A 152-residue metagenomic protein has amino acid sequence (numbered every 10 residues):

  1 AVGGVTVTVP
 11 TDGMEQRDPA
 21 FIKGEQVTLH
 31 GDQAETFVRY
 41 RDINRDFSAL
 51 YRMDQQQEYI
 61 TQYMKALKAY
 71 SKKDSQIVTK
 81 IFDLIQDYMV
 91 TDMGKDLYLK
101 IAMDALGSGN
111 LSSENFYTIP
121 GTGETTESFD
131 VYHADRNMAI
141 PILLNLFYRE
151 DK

Functional and structural regions predicted by a protein language model:
A1-T8, R41, Q62-Y70, L84-D92 (+3 more regions): Structured segments of extracytoplasmic/periplasmic soluble domains in secreted or envelope-associated proteins
V2-I77: Flexible, polar/acidic helix-loop-strand segments at domain edges
G3-V5, E25, G31-A34, L67 (+5 more regions): Generic structural motif recognizing short loop/turn segments at the entrances and edges of beta-strands
G24, D42-Y51, L67-K72, L84-M93 (+1 more regions): Second-shell loop/turn segments in exported
A34, Q55-Y59, Y63, D74-I77 (+4 more regions): Stable alpha-helical elements in mature extracytoplasmic
Y88-K152: C-terminal solvent-exposed extensions
